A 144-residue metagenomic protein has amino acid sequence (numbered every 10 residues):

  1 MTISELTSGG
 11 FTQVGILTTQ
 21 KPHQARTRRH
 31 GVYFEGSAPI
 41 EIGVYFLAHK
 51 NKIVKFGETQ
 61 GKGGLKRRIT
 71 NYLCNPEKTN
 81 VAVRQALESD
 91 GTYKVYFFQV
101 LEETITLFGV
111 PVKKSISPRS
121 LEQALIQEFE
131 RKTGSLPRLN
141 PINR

Functional and structural regions predicted by a protein language model:
M1-V54, E58-R144: Boundary/linker segments flanking structured domains
